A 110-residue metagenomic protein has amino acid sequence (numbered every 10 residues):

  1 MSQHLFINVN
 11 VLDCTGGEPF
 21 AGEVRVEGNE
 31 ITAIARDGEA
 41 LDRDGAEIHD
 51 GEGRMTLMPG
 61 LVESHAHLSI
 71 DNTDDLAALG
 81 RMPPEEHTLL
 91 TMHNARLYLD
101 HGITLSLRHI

Functional and structural regions predicted by a protein language model:
M1-R43, T56-L57: N-terminal metal-binding scaffold of metallo-dependent hydrolase/deaminase domains
I7, E52, L105: Residue-level signal for pocket-adjacent positions within structured domains
N29, H109-I110: Adenylate-forming
R43-G45, R81-M82: Short, intrinsically disordered/low-complexity patches at protein termini and at juxtamembrane boundaries
G45-G51: Short, well-ordered secondary-structure micro-motifs within conserved domains or adaptor modules
M55-R108: Metal-associated gating/positioning segment near the N- to mid-region
